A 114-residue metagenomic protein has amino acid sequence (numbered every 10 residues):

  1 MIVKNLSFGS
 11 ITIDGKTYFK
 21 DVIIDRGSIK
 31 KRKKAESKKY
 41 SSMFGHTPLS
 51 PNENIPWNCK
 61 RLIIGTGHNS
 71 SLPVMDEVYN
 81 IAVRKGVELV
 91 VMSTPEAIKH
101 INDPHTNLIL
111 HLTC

Functional and structural regions predicted by a protein language model:
M1-L49, I101-C114: Non-catalytic interface/targeting segments
L6, V74-E77, E96: Short Gly/charged-rich anion-binding patches and loops
I55-V90: Mid-chain, well-packed structural core segment of small domains
T66-N69, T94-P95, L112-C114: Beta-hairpin (beta-strand-turn-beta-strand) motif
S71-L72, I98-I101: Short, well-ordered, mixed-charge alpha-helical segments that flank or form enzyme active sites
E88-K99: A short glycine-rich beta-strand->turn/loop micro-motif centered on a GG-aromatic cluster
